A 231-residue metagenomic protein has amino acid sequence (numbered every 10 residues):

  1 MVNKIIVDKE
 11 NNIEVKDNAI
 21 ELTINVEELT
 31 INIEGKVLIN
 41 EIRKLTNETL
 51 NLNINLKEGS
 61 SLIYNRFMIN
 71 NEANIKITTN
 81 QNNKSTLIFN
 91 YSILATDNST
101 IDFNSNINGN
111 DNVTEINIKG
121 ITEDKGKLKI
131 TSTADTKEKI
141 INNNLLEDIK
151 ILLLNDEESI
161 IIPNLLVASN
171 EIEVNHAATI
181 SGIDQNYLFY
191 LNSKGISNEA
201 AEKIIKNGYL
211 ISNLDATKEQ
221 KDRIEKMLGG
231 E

Functional and structural regions predicted by a protein language model:
V2-F189, S193-I196, L210-S212, A216-K226 (+1 more regions): Conserved beta-strand/loop scaffold segments within soluble protein domains that form the structured core and edges
K203-I211: Small/polar glycine-rich anion-binding or flexible loop at a beta-alpha turn
